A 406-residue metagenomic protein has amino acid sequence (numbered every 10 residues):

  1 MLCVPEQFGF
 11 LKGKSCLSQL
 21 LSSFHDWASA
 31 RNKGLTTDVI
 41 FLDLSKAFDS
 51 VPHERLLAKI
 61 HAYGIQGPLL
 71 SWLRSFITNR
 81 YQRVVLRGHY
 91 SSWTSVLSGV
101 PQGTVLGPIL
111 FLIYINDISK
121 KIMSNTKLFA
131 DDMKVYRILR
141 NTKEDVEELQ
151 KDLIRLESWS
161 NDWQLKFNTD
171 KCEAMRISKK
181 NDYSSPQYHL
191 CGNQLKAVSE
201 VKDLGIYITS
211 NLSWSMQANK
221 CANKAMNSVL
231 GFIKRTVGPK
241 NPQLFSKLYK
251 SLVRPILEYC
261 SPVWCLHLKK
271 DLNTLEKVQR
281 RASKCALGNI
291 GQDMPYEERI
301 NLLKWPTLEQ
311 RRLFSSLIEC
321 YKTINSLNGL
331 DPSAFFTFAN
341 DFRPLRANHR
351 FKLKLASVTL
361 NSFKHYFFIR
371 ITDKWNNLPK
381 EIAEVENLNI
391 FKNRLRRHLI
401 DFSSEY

Functional and structural regions predicted by a protein language model:
M1-P101: Conserved pre-catalytic core of RNA-dependent polymerases
M1-P5, N32, P108-R140, K240: Active-site palm subdomain of RNA-directed nucleic acid polymerases
H25-T36, E157-N168, E173-R176, E200 (+1 more regions): Short, charged alpha-helical motifs in flexible N/C-terminal segments and linkers
D43, I60, L73, G103 (+12 more regions): Short, conserved catalytic/metal-binding micro-motifs enriched in Asp/Glu and His
K46-Y63, K134-S158: Catalytic palm subdomain of template-directed nucleic-acid polymerases, centered on the conserved carboxylate motif
G88, N141, K151, L165-V201: Short, conserved micro-motifs composed of acidic
N193-V263: Basic, alpha-helical interaction scaffolds
A339-W375: Low-complexity, glycine/alanine/valine/leucine- and proline-rich hydrophobic stretches
